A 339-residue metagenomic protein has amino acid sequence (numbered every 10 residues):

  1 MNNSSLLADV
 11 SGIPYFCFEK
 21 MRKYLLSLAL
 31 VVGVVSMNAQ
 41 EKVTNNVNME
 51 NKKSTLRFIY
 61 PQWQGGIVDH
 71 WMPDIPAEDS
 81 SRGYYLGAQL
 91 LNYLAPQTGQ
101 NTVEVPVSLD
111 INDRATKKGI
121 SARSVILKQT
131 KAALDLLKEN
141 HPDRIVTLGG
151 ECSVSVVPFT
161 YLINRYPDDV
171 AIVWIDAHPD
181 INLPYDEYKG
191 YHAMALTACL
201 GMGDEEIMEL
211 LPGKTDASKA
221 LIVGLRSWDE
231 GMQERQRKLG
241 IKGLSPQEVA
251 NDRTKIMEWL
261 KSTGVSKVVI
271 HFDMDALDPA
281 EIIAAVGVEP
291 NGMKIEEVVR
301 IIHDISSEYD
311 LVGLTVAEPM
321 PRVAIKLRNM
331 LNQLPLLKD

Functional and structural regions predicted by a protein language model:
M1-N45, M49: Bacterial Sec-dependent N-terminal signal peptides
K42-V146, P158, N164-P167, R237-D339: Catalytic cores of soluble, metal-dependent hydrolases
K138, R144-E209, Y309-V312: Active-site histidine-anchored catalytic micro-motif
D143-I145, S218-L221: Short active-site oxyanion
W174-A177, L200, I222-S227, S245-Q247 (+1 more regions): Short, structured patches in soluble enzyme cores that scaffold and shape functional sites
A177-I181, S227, M274-A276: Short, glycine/acidic-enriched loop or turn micro-motifs at the edges of active sites
Y185-T197, R235-G243, G287-E289: Short, surface-exposed, charged loop/turn segments at secondary-structure junctions
W228-E234: Short, glycine/polar-rich helix-capping loops at beta-to-alpha or helix-loop-helix junctions that flank or form
